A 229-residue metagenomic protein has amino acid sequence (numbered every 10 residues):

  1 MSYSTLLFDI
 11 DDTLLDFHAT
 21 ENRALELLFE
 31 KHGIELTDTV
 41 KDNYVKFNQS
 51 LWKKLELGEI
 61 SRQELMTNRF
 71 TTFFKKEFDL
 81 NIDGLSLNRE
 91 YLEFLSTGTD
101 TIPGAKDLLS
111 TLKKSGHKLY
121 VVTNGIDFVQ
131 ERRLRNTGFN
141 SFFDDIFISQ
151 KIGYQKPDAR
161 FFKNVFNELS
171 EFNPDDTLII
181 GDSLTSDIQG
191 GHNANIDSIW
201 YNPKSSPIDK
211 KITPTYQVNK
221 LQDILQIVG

Functional and structural regions predicted by a protein language model:
M1-L6, A19, S110-K113, I126-G229: Asp-based, Mg2+/Mn2+-dependent phosphohydrolase catalytic module
S2-P103: N-terminal helical cap/lid subdomain that shapes the substrate entry/recognition surface in HAD-like hydrolases
G33-I34, D79-D83, L108, R160-F161 (+1 more regions): A broad, low-specificity signal for short, low-complexity segments enriched in glycine/proline and polar/charged
I34, H117, I196: Short glycine/serine/threonine/alanine-rich loop segments
G104-G116: Catalytic-core regions built around general acid/base machinery
Y120: Conserved serine/cysteine hydrolase catalytic core
T123: Conserved phosphate-coupling serine/threonine residues in phosphotransfer and NTP-handling enzymes
